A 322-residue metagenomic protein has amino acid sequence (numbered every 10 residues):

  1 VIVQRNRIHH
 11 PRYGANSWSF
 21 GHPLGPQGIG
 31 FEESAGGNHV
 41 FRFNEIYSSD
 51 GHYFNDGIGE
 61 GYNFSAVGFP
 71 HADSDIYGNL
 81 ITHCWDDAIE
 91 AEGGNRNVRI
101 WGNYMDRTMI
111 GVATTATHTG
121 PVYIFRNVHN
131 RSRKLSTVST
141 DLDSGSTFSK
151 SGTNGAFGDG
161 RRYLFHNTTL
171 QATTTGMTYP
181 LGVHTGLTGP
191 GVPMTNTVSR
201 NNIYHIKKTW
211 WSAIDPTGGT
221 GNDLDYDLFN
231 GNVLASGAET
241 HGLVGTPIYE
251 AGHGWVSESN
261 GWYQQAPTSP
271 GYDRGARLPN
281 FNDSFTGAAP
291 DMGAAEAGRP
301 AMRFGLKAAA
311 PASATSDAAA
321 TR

Functional and structural regions predicted by a protein language model:
V1, N6, H10-R12, N16 (+9 more regions): Surface-exposed loop/turn segments connecting beta-strands in extracellular beta-rich domains
V1, N6, I29, N38-H39 (+10 more regions): Solenoid scaffold repeats with emphasis on beta-solenoid/beta-helix
R5-G28, F43-F69, T117, R131-G152 (+1 more regions): Acidic/polar low-complexity surface segments
F31-E33, E60, A91, T114 (+3 more regions): Extracellular beta-strand solenoids
S48-Y123: Beta-propeller domains
R99-T108, A116, P121-Y263: Predominantly extracellular beta-rich ligand-binding scaffolds that present long acidic/polar faces for carbohydrate
L234-S313: C-terminal accessory segments
A312-R322: Viral virion structural and adsorption modules
